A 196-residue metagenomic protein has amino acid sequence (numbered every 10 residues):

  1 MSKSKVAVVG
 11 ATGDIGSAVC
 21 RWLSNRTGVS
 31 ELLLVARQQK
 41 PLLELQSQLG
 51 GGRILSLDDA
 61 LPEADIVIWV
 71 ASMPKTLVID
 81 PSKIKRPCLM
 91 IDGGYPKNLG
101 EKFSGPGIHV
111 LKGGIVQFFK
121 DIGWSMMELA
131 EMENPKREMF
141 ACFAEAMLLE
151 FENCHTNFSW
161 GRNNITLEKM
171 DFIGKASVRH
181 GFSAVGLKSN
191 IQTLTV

Functional and structural regions predicted by a protein language model:
M1-A71: Glycine-rich phosphate/diphosphate-binding loop of Rossmann-like nucleotide-binding domains
V29, W69-S72, M126, L194-V196: Short flexible/disordered coil segments
V35, L89, E133-R137: Hydrophobic alpha-helical scaffolding
K40-L43, S82, E168-D171: Generic alpha-helical secondary structure signal
G51-G123: Rossmann-like adenosine-cofactor binding region
E101-V196: Adenosine-phosphate binding glycine-rich loop
